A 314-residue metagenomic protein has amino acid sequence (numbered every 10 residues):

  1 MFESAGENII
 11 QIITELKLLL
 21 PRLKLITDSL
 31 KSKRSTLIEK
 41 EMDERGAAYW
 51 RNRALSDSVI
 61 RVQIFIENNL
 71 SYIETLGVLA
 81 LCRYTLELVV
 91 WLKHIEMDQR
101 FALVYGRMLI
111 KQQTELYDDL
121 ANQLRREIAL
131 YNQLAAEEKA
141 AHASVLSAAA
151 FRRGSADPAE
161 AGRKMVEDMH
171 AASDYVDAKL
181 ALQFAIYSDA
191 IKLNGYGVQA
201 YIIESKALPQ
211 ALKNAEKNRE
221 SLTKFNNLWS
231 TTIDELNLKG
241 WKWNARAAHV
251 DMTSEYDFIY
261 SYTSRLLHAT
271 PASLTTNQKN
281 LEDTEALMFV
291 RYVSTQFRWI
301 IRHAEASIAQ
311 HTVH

Functional and structural regions predicted by a protein language model:
M1-Y49, I60, Q113-V290, H303-H314: Secondary-shell segments that build the walls of catalytic and ion/ligand-binding clefts
E39-Q99: Long, hydrophobic/aromatic-enriched structural stretches that serve as scaffold segments
T75-Y131: Long, hydrophobic, well-ordered secondary-structure blocks that form the structural core and pocket-lining surfaces
L79, D283-R298: Amphipathic alpha-helical protein-interaction segments enriched in hydrophobic
L88-Q99, A269-L274, S294-I308: Extended, well-ordered alpha-helical segments in internal regulatory regions
A102-R107, E285, I301-A304: Short alpha-helical linear motifs
